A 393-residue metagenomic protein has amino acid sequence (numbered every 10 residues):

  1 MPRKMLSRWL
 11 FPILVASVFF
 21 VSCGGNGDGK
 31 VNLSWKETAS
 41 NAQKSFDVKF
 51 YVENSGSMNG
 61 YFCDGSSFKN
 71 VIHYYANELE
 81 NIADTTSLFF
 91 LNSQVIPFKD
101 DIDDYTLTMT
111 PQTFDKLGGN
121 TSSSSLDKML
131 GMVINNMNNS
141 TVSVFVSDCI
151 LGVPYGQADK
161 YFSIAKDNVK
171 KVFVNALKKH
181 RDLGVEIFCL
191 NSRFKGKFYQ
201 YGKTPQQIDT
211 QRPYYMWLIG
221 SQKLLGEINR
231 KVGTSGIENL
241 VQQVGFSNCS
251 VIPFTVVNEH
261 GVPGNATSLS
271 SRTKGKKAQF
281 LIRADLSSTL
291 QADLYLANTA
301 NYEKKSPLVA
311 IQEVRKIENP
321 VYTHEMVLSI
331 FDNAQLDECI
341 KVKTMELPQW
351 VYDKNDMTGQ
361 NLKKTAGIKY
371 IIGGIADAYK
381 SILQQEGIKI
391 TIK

Functional and structural regions predicted by a protein language model:
M1-S22: Sec-dependent bacterial lipoprotein signal peptides
C23-K49, G56-F62, I388-K393: Acidic, polar low-complexity linker/tail segments
D28-L33, G56-C63, I96-D101, L151-Y161 (+2 more regions): Extracytoplasmic/secreted cell-surface and envelope-processing proteins
N41-D100, S140-S147, G184-F188: Von Willebrand factor
Q94-V142, L151-G152: Von Willebrand factor
L151-Q211: VWA/integrin I-like adhesion module and closely mimicked acidic/polar interface patches used
G184, C189, R193-V309, K316-E318: Long, compositionally biased low-complexity segments
V256-K393: Extended non-globular C-terminal regions
